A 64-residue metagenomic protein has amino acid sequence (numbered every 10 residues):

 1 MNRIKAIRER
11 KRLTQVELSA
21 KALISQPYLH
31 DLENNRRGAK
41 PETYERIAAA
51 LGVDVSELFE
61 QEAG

Functional and structural regions predicted by a protein language model:
M1-R10: A short, Lys/Arg-rich alpha-helix, primarily the initiator
I4, Q15, Q26, P41-Y44: Helix-turn-helix DNA-binding elements, focusing on the entry/boundary residues of the two helices that contact DNA
R8, S19, A48: The alpha-helix within a helix-turn-helix
L13-D31: Short alpha-helical DNA-recognition segment
L18, G52-G64: Short C-terminal boundary/hinge segments that cap the last helix of small helical domains
S25, R36, E62: The DNA-recognition helices of helix-turn-helix-type DNA-binding domains
R36-A49: Short, basic-rich loop-to-helix N-cap that marks the start of a DNA-contacting helix
